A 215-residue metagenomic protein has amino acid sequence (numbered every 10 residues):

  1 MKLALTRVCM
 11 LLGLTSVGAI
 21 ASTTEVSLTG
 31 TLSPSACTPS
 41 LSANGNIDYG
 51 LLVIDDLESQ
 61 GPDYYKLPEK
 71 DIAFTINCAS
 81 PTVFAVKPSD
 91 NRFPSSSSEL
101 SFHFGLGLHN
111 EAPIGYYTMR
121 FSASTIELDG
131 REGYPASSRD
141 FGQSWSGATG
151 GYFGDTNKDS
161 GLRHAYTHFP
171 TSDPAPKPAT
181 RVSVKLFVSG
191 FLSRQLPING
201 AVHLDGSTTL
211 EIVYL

Functional and structural regions predicted by a protein language model:
K2-L11: Sec-dependent signal peptide recognition, specifically the positively charged N-region followed immediately by
K2-L3, I20-L215: Mature extracellular/passenger domains of Gram-negative fimbrial/pilin and adhesin proteins
S16-G18: N-terminal signal peptide c-region/cleavage motif recognized by signal peptidases
